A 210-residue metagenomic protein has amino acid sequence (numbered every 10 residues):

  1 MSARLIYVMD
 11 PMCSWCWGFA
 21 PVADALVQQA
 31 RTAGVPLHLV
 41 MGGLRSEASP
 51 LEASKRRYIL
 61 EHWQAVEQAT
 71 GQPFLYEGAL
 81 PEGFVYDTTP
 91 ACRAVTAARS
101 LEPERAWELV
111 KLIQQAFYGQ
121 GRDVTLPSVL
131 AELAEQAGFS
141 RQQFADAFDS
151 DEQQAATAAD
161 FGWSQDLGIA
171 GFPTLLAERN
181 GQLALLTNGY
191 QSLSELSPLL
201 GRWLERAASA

Functional and structural regions predicted by a protein language model:
M1, M9-M12, M41: Detector for methionine-enriched segments
M1-I6, V35: Extreme N-terminal starter segment of soluble prokaryotic enzymes
V8-M12, F19-Q29, L112-A210: C-terminal cap of thioredoxin/glutaredoxin-like
C13-W15, E61, R105, G201: Short, low-complexity intrinsically disordered segments
A20-G121: Structural alpha/beta surface segment adjacent to cysteine/selenocysteine redox centers across thiol/disulfide enzymes
